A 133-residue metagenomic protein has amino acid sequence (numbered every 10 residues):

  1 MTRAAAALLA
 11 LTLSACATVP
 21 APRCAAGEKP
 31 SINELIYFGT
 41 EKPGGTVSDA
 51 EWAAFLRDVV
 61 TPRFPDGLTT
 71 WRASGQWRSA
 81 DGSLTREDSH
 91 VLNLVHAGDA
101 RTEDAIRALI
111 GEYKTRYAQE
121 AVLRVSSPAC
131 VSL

Functional and structural regions predicted by a protein language model:
M1-A6: Bacterial N-terminal signal peptides that target proteins for export
T12-A15: C-terminal motif of bacterial Sec signal peptides marking the signal peptidase cleavage site
A17-V19: Bacterial signal peptide processing site
A21-A26, R78-G82: Short beta-strand/turn micro-motifs at beta-sheet edges
K29-D49: Terminal, regulation- and interaction-focused segments at domain boundaries
P65-V91: Short, intrinsically disordered low-complexity segments
L84-L133: Helix-rich interaction surfaces within compact, conserved domain-sized segments that mediate assembly or partner
